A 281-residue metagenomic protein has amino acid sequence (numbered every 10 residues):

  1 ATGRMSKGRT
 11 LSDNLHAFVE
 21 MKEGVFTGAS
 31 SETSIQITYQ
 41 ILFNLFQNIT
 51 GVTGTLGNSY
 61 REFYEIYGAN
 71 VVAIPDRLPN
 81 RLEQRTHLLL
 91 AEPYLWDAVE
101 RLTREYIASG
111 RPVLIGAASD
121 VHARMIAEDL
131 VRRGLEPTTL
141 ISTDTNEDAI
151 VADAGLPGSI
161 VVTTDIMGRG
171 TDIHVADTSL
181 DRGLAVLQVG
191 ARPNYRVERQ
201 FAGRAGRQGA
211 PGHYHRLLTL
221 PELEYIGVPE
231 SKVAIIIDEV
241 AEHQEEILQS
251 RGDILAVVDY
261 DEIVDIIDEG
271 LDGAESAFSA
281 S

Functional and structural regions predicted by a protein language model:
A1-V99, S142-D144, A152-D153: A contiguous, basic/glycine-rich beta-loop/short-helix subdomain that forms a polymer-engagement track
T2-G3, S12-N14, Y64-G68, D129-R133 (+2 more regions): Short, solvent-exposed amphipathic alpha-helical segments in soluble enzyme and RNA/protein-processing domains
T2-M5, S12, N48, T55-N58 (+7 more regions): Conserved nucleotide-binding/hydrolysis micro-motifs of P-loop NTPases
F46-Q47, Y67-A69, G110, R133-P137 (+4 more regions): Short glycine-/polar-rich loops that comprise or flank the Walker A/P-loop and associated switch/sensor motifs
T53, I115, V162, G203: Residue-level signature of catalytic and energy-coupling elements of molecular machines, predominantly ATP/GTP-dependent
P79-L82, V99-L114, D129-L130: ASCE P-loop NTPase motor cores of helicases and related translocases
A108-S109, D120-G183: Conserved motor-coupling elements within RecA-like helicase/translocase cores
T178-S281: C-terminal helicase module of SF1/SF2 nucleic-acid helicases/translocases
